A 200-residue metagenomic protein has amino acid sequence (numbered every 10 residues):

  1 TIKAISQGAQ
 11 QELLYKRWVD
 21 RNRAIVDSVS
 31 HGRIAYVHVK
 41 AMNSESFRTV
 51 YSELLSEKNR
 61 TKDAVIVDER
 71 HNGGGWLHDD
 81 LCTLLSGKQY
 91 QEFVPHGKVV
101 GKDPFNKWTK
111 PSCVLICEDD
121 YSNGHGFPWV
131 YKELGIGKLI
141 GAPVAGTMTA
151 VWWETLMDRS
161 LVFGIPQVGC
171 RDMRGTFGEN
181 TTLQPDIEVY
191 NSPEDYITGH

Functional and structural regions predicted by a protein language model:
T1-D158, D195-H200: Cleft-lining beta-strand/loop regions that shape enzyme active-site pockets
K3-I5, K40, P166, Q184 (+1 more regions): A structural detector for beta-sheet-dominated domains
Y90, V100-G101, F163, I187-V189: Short, intrinsically disordered/low-complexity patches at protein termini and at juxtamembrane boundaries
S122, L156-E188: Metal-dependent DNA phosphodiester-chemistry modules and their immediately adjacent helices/loops in DNA-processing
Q184-H200: Extracytoplasmic/peripheral linker and loop segments enriched in polar/acidic and small residues with frequent Thr/Pro
